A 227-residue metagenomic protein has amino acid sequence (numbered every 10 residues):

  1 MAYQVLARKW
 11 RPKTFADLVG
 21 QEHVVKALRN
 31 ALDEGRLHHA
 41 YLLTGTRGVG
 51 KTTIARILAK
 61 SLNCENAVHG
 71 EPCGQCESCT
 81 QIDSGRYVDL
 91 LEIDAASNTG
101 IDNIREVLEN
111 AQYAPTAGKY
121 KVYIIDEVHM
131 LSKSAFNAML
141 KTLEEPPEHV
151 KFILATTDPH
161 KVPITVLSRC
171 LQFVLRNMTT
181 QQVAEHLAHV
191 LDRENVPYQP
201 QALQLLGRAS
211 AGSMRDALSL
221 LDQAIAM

Functional and structural regions predicted by a protein language model:
M1-Q172, Q182: P-loop/Walker A NTP-binding region and its immediately flanking N-terminal helices in P-loop NTPase folds
A7-R8, H186, Q199: Short hydrophobic/aromatic segments of transmembrane alpha-helices and their interfaces
C64, K119, H149-V150, T179 (+3 more regions): Non-transmembrane, interaction-prone segments in cytosolic or luminal domains
N66, E194-N195: Short, polar/flexible loop-turn hinges at active-site or ligand-entry regions and domain interfaces
D94, Q172-A184, N195-P197, R208: Conserved AAA+ ATPase "SRH/arginine-finger" region at the nucleotide-binding site
N98, N177, A211-M214: Short, solvent-exposed loop/helix junctions and linker helices that flank or host conserved functional motifs
L108, A184, A188-L191: A conserved short alpha-helical segment within the catalytic HATPase_c
Y123, A188-D192, A202-A209, R215-M227: C-terminal helical "lid" of AAA+/P-loop NTPase domains
